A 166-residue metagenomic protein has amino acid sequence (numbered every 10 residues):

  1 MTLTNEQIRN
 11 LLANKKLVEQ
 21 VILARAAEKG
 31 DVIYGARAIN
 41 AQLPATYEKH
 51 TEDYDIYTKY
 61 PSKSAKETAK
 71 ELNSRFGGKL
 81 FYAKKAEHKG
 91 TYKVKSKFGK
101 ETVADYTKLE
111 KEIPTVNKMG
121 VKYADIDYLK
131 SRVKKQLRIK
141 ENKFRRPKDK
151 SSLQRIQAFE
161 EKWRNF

Functional and structural regions predicted by a protein language model:
M1-K16, F166: N-terminal regions immediately upstream of nucleotidyltransferase
T4, G35-A36, D125: Helix N-cap / beta->alpha transition motif
L12, I126-F166: Hydrophobic alpha-helical interaction segments
K15-S62: Active-site nucleotide-donor binding segment shared across nucleotidyl transfer reactions
D53-D55, D105, D149: Acidic side chains
S62-A69: Short, conserved charged micro-motifs
L72-P114: Conserved catalytic core of two-metal-ion nucleotidyltransferases
L109-I126: Intrinsically disordered, low-complexity regulatory segments enriched in Ser/Thr/Pro and charged residues
